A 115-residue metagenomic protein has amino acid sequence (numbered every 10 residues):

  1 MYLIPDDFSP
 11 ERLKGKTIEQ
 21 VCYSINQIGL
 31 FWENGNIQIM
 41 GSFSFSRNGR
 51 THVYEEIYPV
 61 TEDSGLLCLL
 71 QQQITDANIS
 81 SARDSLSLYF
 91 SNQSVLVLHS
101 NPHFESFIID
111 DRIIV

Functional and structural regions predicted by a protein language model:
M1-V115: Surface-exposed, interaction-prone regions used to assemble/regulate multi-protein complexes
